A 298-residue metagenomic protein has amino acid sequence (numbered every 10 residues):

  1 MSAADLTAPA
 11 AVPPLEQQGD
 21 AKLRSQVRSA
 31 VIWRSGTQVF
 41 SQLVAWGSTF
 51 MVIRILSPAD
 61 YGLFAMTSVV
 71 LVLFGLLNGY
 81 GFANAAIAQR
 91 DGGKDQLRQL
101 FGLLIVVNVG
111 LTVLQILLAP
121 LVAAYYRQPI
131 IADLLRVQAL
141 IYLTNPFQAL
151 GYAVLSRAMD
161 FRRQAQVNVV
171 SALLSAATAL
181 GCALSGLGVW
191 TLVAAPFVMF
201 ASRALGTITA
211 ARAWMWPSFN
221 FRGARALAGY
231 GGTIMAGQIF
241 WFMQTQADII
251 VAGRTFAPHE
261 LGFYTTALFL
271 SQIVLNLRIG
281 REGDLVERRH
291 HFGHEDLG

Functional and structural regions predicted by a protein language model:
S2-L23, V27, R162, L205-T245 (+6 more regions): Interhelical loop/hinge segments that connect adjacent transmembrane helices in multipass membrane
P14, S25-A45, T67, V72 (+5 more regions): Membrane-water interface segments that mark the loop-to-transmembrane alpha-helix transition
A21, S25, I53-T67, Q89-L100 (+4 more regions): Membrane-interface helix-capping segments at transmembrane helix termini in multi-pass transporters
V27, A85-K94, T144-N168, W190 (+2 more regions): Membrane-interface junctions at transmembrane-helix termini in multi-pass inner-membrane proteins
A30-Q38, S68, L104, V137-Q138 (+7 more regions): Residue-level signature of transmembrane alpha-helical cores of multipass secondary-active transporters and flippases
F50, A59-N78, L140-I141, D248-I250 (+1 more regions): Alpha-helical transmembrane segments of polytopic membrane transporters and translocases
L77-K94, S156-R157, A267, S271-G298: Helix-loop junctions and terminal segments of transmembrane helices in multi-pass membrane transport/translocation
A132-A139, V167-A213, A226-G232, E260-S271: Hydrophobic alpha-helical transmembrane segments
